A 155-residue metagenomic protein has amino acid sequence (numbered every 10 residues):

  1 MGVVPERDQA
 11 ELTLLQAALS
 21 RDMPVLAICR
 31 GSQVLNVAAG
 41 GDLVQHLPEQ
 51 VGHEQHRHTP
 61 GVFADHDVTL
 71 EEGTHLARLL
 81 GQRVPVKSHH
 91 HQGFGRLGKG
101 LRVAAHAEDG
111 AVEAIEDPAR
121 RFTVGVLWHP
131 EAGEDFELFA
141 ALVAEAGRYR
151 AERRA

Functional and structural regions predicted by a protein language model:
M1-L26, A39-G40, V44, P48-G52 (+1 more regions): Flexible gly/pro-rich beta->alpha loop and the following alpha-helix that scaffold active-site loops
G2, A39-E113, G133, A151-R154: Pocket-forming structural segment of enzyme catalytic cores
L26, A104, V124-V126: Hydrophobic/aromatic beta-strand patches that form the interior of the parallel beta-sheet core in alpha/beta enzyme
C29: Conserved G/P- and acidic residue-centered "switch" motifs that form tight phosphate/ATP-binding loops in soluble
S32-V34: Hydrophobic, aromatic-enriched interface-forming segments
E71-T74, P118-R120, G147-R148: Short loop segments at secondary-structure junctions
G100, P118-T123: Beta-strand-turn-beta hairpins that frame and shape the catalytic cleft of phosphate-ester-processing enzymes
V126, P130-A155: Acyltransferase
